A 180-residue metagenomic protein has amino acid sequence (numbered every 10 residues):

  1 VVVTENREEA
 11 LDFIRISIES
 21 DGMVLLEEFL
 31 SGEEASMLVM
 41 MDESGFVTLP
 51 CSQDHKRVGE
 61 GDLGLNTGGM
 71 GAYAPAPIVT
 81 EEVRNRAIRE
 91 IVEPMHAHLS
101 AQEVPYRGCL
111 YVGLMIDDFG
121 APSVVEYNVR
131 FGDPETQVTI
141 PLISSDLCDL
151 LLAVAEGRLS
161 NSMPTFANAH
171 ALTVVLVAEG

Functional and structural regions predicted by a protein language model:
V2-Q137: Internal nucleotide-binding/catalytic subdomain
I88-L110, N128-G180: Active-site "cap" helix and flanking loop/linker of ATP-utilizing ligase/carboxylase catalytic domains
